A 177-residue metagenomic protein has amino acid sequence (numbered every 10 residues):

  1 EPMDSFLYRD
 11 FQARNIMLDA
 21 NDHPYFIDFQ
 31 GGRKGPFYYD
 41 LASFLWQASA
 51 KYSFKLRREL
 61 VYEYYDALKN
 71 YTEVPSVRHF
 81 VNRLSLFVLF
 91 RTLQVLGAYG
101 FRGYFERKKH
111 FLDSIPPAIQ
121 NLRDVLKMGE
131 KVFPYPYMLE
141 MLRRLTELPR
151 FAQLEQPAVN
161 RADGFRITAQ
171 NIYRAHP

Functional and structural regions predicted by a protein language model:
E1-Y39, K51, P177: Active-site acidic catalytic loop and adjacent metal/ATP-binding pocket of ATP-dependent phosphoryl transfer enzymes
P2-S5, K55, K109-D113: Short, solvent-exposed positions on alpha-helices
A13-L18, R33-G35, R58-V61, Y65-L68 (+1 more regions): Glycan-recognition and catalytic cores of secretory/periplasmic carbohydrate-active enzymes
D19-D22, K69-H79: Short, glycine- and charge-enriched coil/turn segments that flank and shape catalytic ligand pockets
Q30-G32, L89, F111-L112: A short, ordered amphipathic alpha-helix with a cationic face
F37-E73, L86-E106, A118-L126: Active-site activation/catalytic loop segments of kinase-like enzymes and analogous catalytic loops in related
S76-V88, D113: All-alpha amphipathic helical-bundle segments outside canonical DNA-binding/catalytic cores that form hydrophobic
G97-H176: ATP/Mg2+ or Mg2+-diphosphate-binding catalytic cores that bind nucleotide phosphates or diphosphates via glycine-rich
